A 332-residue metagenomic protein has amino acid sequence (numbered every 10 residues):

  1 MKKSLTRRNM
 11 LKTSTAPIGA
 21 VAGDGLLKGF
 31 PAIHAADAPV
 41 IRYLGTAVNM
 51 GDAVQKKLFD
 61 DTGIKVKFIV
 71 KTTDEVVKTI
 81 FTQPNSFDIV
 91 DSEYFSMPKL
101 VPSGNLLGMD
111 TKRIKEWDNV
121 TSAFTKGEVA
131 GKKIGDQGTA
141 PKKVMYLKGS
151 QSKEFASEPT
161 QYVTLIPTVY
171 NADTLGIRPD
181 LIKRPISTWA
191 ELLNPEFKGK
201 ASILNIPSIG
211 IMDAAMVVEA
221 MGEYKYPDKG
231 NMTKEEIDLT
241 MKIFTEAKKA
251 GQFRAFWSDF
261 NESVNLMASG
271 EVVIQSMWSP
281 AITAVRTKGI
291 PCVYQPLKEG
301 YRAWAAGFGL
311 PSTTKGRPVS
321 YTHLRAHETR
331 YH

Functional and structural regions predicted by a protein language model:
M1-V21: N-terminal secretory signal peptides and thylakoid transit peptides that target proteins across membranes
A36-S103, V264: Early extracytoplasmic/lumenal segment of secretory-pathway proteins
I69, D88-D91, T174, S202-I203 (+2 more regions): Structural recognition of the beta-strand scaffold that forms the well-ordered cores of secreted hydrolase catalytic
Q83-D91, N105, F197-G199, S269-I274: Alpha-to-beta junction loops
V101-E262: Extracytoplasmic ligand-binding site segments that recognize negatively charged/polar headgroups
T174-L181, V217, W304-R317: A bilobed periplasmic-binding-protein/Venus flytrap-type ligand-binding module shared by bacterial periplasmic
G251-G316: Extracytoplasmic/periplasmic substrate-binding proteins
T322-Y331: Conserved small/polar residues in nucleotide/adenosyl-binding loops
